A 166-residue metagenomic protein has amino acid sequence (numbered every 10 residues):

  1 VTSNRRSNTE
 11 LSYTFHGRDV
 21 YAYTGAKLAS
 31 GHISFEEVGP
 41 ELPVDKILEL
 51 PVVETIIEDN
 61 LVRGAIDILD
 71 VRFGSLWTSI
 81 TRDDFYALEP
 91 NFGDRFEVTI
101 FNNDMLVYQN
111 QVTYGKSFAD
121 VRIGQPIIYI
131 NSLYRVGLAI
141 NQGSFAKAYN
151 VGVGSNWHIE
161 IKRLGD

Functional and structural regions predicted by a protein language model:
V1-S7, I56, F96-V98: A short, terminal or domain-edge coil/loop segment
S3-E10, G17-R18, R122, N131-K147 (+2 more regions): Active-site catalytic microenvironments in core metabolic enzymes, especially phosphate/sugar-handling
S7-F92: Anionic-ligand-binding alpha/beta catalytic cores of soluble enzymes and soluble regulatory domains that recognize
A26, D94, I100, L164-G165: Short acidic/glycine-rich loops and adjacent helix/strand connectors that line catalytic pockets where negatively
A65, E97-T99, H158-E160: Ser/Thr- (and often Asn-) enriched beta-sheet segments in non-cytosolic proteins
L76-N150: A conserved acidic, glycine/proline-rich C-terminal tail/linker
